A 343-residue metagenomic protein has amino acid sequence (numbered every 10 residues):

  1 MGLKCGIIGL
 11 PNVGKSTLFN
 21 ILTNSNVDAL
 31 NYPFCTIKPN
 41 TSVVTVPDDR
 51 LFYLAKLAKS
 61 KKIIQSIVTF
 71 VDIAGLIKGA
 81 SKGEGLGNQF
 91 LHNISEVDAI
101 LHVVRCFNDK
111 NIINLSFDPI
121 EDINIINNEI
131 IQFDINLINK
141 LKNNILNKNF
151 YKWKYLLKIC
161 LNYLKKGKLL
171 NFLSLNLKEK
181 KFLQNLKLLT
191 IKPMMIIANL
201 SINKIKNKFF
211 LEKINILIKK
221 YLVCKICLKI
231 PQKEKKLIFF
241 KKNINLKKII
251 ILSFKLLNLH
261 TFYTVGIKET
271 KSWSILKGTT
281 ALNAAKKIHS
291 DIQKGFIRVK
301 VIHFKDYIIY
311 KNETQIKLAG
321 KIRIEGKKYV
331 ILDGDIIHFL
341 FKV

Functional and structural regions predicted by a protein language model:
M1-E84, N88-D109, N127-E129: Conserved G1/Walker A P-loop phosphate-binding module
M1-V13, F19, N139, N143-V343: C-terminal-of-GTPase-core extension/linker across diverse P-loop GTPases
A29-P39, V46-D48, Y53-K56, K78-G79 (+14 more regions): Generic structural "secondary-structure junction" signal
V44-T45, A74-S81, S95-N136, N143-K148 (+2 more regions): Conserved Switch II/interswitch segment of TRAFAC-class P-loop GTPases
G83-L86, N114-D118, F209-K213, L237-I238: Short, glycine/charged-enriched secondary-structure capping and boundary segments
